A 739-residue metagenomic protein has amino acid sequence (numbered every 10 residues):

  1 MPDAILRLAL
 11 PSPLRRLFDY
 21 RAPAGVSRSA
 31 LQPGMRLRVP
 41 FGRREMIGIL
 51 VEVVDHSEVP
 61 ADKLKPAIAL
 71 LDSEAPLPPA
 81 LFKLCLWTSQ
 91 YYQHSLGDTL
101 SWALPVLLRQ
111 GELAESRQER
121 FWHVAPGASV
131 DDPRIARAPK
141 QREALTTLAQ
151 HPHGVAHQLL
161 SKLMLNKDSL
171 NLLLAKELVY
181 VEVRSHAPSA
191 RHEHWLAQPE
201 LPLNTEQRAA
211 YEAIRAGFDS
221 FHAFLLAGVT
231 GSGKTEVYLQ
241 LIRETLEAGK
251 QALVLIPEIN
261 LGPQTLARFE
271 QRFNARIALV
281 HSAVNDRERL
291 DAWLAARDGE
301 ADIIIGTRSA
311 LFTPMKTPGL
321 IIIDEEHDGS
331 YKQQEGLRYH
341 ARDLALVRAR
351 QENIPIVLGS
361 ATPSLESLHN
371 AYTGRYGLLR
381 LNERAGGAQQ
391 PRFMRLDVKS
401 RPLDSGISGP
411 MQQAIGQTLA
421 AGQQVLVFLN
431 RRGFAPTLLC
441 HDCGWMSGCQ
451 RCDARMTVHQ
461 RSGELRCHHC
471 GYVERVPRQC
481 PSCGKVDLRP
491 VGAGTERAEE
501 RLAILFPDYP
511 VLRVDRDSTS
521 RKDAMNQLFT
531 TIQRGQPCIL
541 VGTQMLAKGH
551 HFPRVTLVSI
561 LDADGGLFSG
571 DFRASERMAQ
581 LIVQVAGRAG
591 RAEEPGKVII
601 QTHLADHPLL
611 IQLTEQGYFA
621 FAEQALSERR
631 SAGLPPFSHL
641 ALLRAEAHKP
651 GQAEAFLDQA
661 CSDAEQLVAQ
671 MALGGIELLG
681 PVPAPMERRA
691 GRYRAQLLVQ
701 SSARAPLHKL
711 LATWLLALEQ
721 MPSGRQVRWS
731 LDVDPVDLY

Functional and structural regions predicted by a protein language model:
M1-S360, Y372-A388, L667, L698 (+1 more regions): Accessory, non-ATPase domains that flank or precede helicase/AAA+ motor cores in DNA-metabolism machines
D3-L8, Y20, G48, F393 (+3 more regions): Small-residue-enriched segments and motifs
E52-V54, L104, V183-S185, L429-R431 (+4 more regions): A general secondary-structure junction signal
W122-V124, V179-V181, F393, M456 (+3 more regions): Generic structural motif
Q198-N204, R208-E212, S220-E654, D658 (+5 more regions): Inter-lobe coupling/hinge segments of SF2-like helicase ATPases
L512, V668-A684, R725-V733: Short beta-strand elements
M671, R689-Y693: Nucleotide-binding motor/catalytic cores of P-loop/tubulin-like NTPases across gene-expression machines
